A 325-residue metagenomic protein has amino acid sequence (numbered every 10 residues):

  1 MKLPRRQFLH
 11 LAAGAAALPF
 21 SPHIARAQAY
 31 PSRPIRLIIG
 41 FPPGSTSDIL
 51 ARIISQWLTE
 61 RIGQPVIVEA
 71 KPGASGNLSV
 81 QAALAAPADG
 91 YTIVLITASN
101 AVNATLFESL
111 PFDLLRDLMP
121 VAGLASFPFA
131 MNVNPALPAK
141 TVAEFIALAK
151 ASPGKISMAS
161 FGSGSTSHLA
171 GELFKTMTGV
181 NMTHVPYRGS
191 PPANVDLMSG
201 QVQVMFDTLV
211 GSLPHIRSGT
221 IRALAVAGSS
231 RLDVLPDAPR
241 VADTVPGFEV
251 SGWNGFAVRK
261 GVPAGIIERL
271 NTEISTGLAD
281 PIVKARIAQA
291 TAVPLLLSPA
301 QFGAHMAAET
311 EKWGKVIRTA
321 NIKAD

Functional and structural regions predicted by a protein language model:
M1-A15: N-terminal secretory signal peptides and thylakoid transit peptides that target proteins across membranes
S21-P22: N-terminal signal peptide c-region/cleavage motif recognized by signal peptidases
R26-L115, K155, V180-Q203, T208 (+2 more regions): N-terminal (or domain-start) structured segment
S32-P34, M177, R217-S218, A264-D325: An extracytoplasmic/periplasmic, membrane-proximal ligand-sensing/linker region
A85-Y91, T105-P192, V241, P246 (+1 more regions): Hinge/capping helix and adjacent helix->loop/strand transition within the periplasmic-binding protein
L95-N100, S160, S190, F206-S212 (+3 more regions): Beta->alpha turn/N-cap motifs
N100-S109, K175-M177, V204-P236: A ligand-binding cleft/hinge motif common to bilobed small-molecule-binding domains
